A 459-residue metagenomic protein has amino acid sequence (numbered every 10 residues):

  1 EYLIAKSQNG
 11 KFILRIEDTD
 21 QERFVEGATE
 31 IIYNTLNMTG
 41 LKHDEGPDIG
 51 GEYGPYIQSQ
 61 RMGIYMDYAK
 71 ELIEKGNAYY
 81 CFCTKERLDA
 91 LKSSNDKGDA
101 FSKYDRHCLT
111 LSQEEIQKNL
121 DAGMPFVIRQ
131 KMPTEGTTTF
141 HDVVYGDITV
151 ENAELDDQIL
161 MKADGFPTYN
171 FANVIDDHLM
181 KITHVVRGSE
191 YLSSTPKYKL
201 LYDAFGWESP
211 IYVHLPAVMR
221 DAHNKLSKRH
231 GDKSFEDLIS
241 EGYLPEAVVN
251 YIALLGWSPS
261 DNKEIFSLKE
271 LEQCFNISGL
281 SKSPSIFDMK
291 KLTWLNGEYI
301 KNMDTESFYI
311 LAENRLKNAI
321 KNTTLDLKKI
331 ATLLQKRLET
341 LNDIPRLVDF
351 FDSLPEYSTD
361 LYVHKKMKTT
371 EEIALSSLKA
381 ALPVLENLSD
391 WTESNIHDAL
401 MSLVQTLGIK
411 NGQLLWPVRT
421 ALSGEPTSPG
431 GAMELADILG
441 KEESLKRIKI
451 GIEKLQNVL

Functional and structural regions predicted by a protein language model:
E1, I32, L72, G76 (+8 more regions): Residue-level signal for inorganic ion chemistry
E1-K97, T195-W207: N-terminal Rossmann-like or analogous alpha/beta NTP/dinucleotide-binding catalytic cores that position adenine
I13-D18, L179-V185, K233, A399-M401 (+1 more regions): Glycine- and acidic
E71-E74, Y79-H214, R220-L226, P259: Active-site cores that bind ATP or allylic diphosphates and position pyrophosphate for catalysis
H184-G188, D237, V384: Short histidine-centered catalytic/ligand-binding loop motif
F205-T359, H364, K368, S423-L459: Catalytic adenosine-cofactor/nucleotide-binding cores of aminoacyl-tRNA synthetases and other
K365-L400: Long, amphipathic alpha-helical coiled-coil segments characteristic of histidine-phosphotransfer scaffolds
T392-L439, E443, I452: Helix-rich, typically C-terminal accessory recognition domains appended to large enzymatic cores
